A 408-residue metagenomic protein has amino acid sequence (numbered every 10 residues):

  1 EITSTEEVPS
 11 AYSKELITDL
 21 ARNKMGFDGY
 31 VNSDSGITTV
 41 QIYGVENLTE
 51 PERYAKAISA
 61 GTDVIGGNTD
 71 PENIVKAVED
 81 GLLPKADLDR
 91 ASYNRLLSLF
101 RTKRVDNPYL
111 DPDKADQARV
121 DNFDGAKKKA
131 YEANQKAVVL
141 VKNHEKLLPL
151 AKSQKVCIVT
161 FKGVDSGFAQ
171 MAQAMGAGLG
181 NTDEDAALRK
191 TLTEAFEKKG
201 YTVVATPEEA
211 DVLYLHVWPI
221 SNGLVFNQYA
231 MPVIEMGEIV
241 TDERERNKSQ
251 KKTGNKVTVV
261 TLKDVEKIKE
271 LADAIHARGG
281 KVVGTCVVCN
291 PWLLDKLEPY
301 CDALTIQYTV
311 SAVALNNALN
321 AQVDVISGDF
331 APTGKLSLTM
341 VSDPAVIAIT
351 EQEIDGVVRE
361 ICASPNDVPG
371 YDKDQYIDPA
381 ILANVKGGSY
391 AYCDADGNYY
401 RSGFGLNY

Functional and structural regions predicted by a protein language model:
E1, L16-T18: Glycine/proline-rich, flexible active-site/cofactor-binding loop segments that harbor closely spaced acidic
E6-Y12, D19, N23-G26, N32-N47 (+4 more regions): C-terminal non-catalytic regions of proteins with extracellular/luminal or membrane-system context
I42-S59: Conserved phosphate-binding loops in nucleotide/dinucleotide-binding enzymes
I58-G61, S166: A eukaryotic "domain-edge + linker/cap" signature
G61, N68, N73-P108: Long, well-ordered, tryptophan-enriched scaffold segments
T62-D63, D302: Receiver (REC) domain switch/active-site residues of two-component response regulators
V105-K114, A151, V217-W218: Flexible hinge/switch segments at interdomain interfaces of large molecular machines
P112, D116-K127: Histidine-centered catalytic/metal-binding microenvironments
